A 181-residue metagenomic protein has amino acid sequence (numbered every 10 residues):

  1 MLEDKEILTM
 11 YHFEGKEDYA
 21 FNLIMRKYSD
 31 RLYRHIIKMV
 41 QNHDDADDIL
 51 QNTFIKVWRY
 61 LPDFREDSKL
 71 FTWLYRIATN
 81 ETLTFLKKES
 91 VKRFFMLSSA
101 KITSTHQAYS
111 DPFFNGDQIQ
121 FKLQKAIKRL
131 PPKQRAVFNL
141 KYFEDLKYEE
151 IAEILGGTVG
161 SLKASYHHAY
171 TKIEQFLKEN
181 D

Functional and structural regions predicted by a protein language model:
M1-R31, K38, K128, E179: N-terminal module of bacterial RNA polymerase sigma factors
L2-K5, K92-D117: Internal acidic/polar
Y11, R93-M96, A100-K101, K122-K125 (+2 more regions): C-terminal edge and immediately downstream basic/flexible tail or linker adjoining helix-turn-helix-like DNA-binding
F13, Q41, F54-K69, E89: Sigma70-family region 2
R34, D48-I55, S68-N80: Structural recognition of an alpha-helix C-terminal capping motif at a helix-to-coil junction
I36, K87, L130, R135 (+1 more regions): Short, Lys/Arg-enriched C-terminal cap helix and immediately downstream tail that follows
D63-R65, R76-M96, H168: Arg/Lys-rich amphipathic alpha helix in sigma70-family domain 2
V137-K141: A short pre-motif secondary-structure segment
